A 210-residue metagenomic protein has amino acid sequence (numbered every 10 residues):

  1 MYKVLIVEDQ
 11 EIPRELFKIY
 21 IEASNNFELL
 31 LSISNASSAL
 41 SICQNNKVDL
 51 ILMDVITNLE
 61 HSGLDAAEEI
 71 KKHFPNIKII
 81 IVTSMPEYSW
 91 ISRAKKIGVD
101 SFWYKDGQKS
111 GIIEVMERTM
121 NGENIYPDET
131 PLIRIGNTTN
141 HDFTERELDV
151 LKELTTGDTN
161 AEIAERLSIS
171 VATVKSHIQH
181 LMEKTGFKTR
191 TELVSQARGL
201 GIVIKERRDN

Functional and structural regions predicted by a protein language model:
E8: Conserved acidic carboxylate
E11-L31: Two-component/phosphorelay signaling modules centered on CheY-like receiver
S32-L50: Acidic, metal-coordinating helix/loop segments flanking the phosphotransfer/catalytic sites of two-component signaling
D54-I56, T83: Active-site residues of response regulator receiver
L64-N76: Short amphipathic alpha-helix used as the core "switch/output" element in two-component signaling
W90-K95, V99-E145, I202: Short, flexible helix-to-coil linker/hinge segments that flank and couple to helix-turn-helix
T159-E192: Recognition helix of helix-turn-helix DNA-binding domains
M182-N210: Basic, Lys/Arg-enriched C-terminal extension of HTH/homeodomain DNA-binding domains
